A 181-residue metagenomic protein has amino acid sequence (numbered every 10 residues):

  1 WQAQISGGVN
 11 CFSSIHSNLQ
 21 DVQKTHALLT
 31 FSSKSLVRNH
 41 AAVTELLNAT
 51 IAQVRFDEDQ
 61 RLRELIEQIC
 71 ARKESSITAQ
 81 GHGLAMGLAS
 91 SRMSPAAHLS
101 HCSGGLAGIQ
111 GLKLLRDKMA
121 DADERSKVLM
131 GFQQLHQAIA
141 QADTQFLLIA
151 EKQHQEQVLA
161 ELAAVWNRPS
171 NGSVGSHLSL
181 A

Functional and structural regions predicted by a protein language model:
W1-Q53, D59-A122, Q141-A150: M16 family metallopeptidases and their MPP-like homologs
Q2, S6, I51, F132-I139 (+1 more regions): Hydrophobic, Leu/Ile/Phe/Ala-enriched alpha-helical segments that form helix-helix packing faces
V9-N10, D123-V128, V174-L180: A short linear-motif detector with a strong N-terminal bias
V43, L65, V128-G131, H154 (+1 more regions): General structural feature for long, well-ordered alpha-helical segments within catalytic domains of soluble enzymes
D57-L62, S173-H177: Short, surface-exposed, polar/charged, turn-prone segments marking secondary-structure boundaries
K113-A140, L162: Aromatic-residue-lined binding/catalytic grooves and analogous aromatic/hydrophobic interfacial grooves in multimeric
Q145-A181: An aromatic/glycine/proline-enriched structural segment found at the starts of mature extracellular/organellar domains
